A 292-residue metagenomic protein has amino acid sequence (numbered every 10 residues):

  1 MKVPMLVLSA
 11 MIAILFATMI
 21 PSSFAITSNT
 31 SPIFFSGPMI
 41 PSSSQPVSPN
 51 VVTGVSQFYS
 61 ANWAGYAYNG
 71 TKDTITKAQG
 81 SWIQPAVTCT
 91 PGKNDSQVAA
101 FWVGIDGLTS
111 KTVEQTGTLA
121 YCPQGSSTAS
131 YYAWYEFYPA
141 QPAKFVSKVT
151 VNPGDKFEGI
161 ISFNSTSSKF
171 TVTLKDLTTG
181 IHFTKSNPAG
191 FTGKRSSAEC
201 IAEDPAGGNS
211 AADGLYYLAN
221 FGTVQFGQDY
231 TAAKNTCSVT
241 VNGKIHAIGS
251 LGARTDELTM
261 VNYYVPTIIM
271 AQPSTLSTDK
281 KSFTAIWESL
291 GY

Functional and structural regions predicted by a protein language model:
M1-T27: Secretory targeting signatures
F24-Y292: Exposed, interaction-prone regions of secreted/extracellular proteins
